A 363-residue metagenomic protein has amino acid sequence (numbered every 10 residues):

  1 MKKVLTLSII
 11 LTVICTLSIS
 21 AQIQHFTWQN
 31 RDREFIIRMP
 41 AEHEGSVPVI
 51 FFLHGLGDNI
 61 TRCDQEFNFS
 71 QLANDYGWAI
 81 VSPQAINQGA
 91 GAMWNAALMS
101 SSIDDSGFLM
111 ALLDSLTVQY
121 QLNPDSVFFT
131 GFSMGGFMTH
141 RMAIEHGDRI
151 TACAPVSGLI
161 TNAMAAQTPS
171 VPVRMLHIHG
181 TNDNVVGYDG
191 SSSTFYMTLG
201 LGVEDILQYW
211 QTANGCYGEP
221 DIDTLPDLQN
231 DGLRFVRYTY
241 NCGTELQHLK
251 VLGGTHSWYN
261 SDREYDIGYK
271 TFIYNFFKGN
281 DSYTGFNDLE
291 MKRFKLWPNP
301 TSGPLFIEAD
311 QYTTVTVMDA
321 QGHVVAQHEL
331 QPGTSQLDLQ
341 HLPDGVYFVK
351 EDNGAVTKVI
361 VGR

Functional and structural regions predicted by a protein language model:
I19-V49, D75, V127-A154, I160 (+6 more regions): A domain-start/cap signature at the N-terminus of enzymes
Q24-F128, M138, E145, N260-D266: Serine-hydrolase catalytic machinery in alpha/beta-hydrolase-like enzymes
W28-Q29, V324-L342, G354-A355: Glycine-centered tight-turn motifs at strand-turn-strand junctions
H177-H179, D183: Short beta-strand/loop motif that positions the catalytic acidic residue of the alpha/beta-hydrolase fold
Y217, G279-W297: Residue-level detector of functionally pivotal "anchor" positions at catalytic/ligand-binding pockets or at interdomain
Y265-Y283: Catalytic active-site module of serine/aspartate enzymes centered on a nucleophile-bearing elbow/loop
V317-V325, Y347: Short, glycine-anchored, charge-dense loop/turn motifs used at functional sites
D344-R363: C-terminal tail/sorting-segment detector
